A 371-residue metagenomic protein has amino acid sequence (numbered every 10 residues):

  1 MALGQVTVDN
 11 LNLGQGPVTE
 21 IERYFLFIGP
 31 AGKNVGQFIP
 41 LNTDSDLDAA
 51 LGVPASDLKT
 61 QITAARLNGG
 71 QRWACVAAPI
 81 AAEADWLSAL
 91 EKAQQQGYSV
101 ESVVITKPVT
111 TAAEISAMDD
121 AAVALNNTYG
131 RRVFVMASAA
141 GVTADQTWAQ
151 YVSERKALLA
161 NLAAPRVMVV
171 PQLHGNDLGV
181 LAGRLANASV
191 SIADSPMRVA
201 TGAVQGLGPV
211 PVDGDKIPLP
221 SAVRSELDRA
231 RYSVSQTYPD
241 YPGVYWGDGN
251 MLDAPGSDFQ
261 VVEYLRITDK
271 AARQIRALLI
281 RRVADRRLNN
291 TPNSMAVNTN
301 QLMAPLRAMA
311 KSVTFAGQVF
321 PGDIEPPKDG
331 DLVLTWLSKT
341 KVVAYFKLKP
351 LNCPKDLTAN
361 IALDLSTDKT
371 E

Functional and structural regions predicted by a protein language model:
M1-Q71, P196, A203, P209-P211 (+2 more regions): Structured, hydrophobic secondary-structure cores that serve as assembly/anchoring elements
M1-V152: Small-residue-rich
F25-L26, A31, Q96-V283, G317-P326: A glycine- and small-residue-enriched flexible loop/hinge signal that marks low-structured segments
